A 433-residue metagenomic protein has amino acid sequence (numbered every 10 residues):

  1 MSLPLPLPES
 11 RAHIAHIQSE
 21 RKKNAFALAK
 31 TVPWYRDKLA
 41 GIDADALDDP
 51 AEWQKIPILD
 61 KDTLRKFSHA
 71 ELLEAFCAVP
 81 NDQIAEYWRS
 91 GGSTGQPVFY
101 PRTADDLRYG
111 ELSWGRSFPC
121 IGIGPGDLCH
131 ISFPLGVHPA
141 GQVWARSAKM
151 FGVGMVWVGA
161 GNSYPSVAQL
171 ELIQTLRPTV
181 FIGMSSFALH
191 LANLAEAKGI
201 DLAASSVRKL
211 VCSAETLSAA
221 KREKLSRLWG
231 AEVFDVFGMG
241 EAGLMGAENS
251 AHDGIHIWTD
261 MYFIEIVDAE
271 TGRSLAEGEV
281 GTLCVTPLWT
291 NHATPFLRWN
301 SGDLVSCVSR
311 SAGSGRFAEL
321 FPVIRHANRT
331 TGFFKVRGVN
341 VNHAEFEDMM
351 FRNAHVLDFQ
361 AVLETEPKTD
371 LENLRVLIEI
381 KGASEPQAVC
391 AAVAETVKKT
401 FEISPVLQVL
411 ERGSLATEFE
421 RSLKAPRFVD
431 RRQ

Functional and structural regions predicted by a protein language model:
M1-R89, G95-L112, P119-C120, T175 (+5 more regions): Nucleotide 5′-phosphate-binding alpha/beta core
S2-L5, K61-L228, F234, A242 (+2 more regions): Active-site phosphate/ATP/adenylate-binding loop shared across adenylate-forming ligases
L28-A29, S90, C129, F181 (+6 more regions): Residue-level signal for inorganic ion chemistry
G126-L128, T282, N373-R375: Residues that mark the start of a beta-strand
M155, V233, I264, F359-A361 (+1 more regions): Generic structural signal for residues in well-ordered beta-strands
F181, W289-F401, F419, L423: AMP-binding/adenylate-forming catalytic core of the ANL superfamily
R208, L217-A312: Conserved AMP-binding/adenylate-forming
